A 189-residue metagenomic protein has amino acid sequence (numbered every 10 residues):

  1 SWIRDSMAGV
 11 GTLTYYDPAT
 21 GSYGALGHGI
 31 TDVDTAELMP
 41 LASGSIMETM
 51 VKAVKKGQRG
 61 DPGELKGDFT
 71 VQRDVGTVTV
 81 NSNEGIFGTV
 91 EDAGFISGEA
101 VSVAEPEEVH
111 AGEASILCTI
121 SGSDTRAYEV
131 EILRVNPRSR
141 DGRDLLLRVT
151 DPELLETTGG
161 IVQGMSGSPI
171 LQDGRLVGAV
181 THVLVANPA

Functional and structural regions predicted by a protein language model:
S1-A189: C-terminal recognition in membrane/secretory proteostasis and scaffolding
